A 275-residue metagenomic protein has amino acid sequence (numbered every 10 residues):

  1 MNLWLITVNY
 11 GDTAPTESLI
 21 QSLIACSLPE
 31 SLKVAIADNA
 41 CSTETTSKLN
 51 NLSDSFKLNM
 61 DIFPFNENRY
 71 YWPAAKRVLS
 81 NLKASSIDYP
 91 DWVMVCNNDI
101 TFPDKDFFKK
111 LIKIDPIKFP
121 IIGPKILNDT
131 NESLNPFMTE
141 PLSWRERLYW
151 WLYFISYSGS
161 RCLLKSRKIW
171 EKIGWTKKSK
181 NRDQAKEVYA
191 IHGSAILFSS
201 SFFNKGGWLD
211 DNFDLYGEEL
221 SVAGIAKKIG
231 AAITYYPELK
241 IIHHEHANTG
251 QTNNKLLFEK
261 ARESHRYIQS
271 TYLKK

Functional and structural regions predicted by a protein language model:
D12-C26: Short, well-formed alpha-helical segments that are part of the catalytic scaffolds of diverse glycosyltransferases
A37-L49, E67, T101: A conserved acidic beta->alpha catalytic loop
F65-S85: Glycine-rich, basic loop-to-helix element that forms the pyrophosphate-binding segment of sugar-nucleotide handling
D88-T101: Short beta-strand-to-loop acidic/aromatic patch adjacent to the donor-nucleotide binding site
T101-M138: Conserved donor NDP-sugar-binding/catalytic core segment of glycosyltransferases
G159-W170, T176-F198: A recurrent flexible, glycine/aromatic-enriched loop bordering the glycosyltransferase active site that acts as
N181-D183, Y189-W208, N212-L239: A short, conserved alpha-helix in the catalytic core of glycosyltransferases
L220-K275: Active-site-adjacent helix/loop segment of glycosyltransferases that harbors family-specific signature motifs
